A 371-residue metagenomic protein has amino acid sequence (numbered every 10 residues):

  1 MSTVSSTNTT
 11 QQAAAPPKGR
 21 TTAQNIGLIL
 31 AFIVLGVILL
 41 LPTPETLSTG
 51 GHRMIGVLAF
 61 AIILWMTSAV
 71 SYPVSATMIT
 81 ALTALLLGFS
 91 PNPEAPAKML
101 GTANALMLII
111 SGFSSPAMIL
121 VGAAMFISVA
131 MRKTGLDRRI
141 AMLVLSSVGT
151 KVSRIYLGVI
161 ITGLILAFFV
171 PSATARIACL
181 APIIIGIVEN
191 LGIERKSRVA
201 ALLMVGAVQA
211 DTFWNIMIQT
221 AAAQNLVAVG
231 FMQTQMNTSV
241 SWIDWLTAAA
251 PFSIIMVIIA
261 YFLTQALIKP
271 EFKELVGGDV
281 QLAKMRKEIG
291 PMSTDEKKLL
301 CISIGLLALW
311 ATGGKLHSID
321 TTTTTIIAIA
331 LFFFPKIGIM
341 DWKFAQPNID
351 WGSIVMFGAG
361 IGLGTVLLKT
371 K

Functional and structural regions predicted by a protein language model:
S2-P42, G122, K133-L136, A173-R176 (+3 more regions): Juxtamembrane and boundary regions of transmembrane helices in multi-pass small-molecule transporters and channels
R20-A31, T49-I55, T67-A76, T102 (+7 more regions): Helical membrane-embedded segments and adjacent short helical loop/helix-boundary regions of multi-pass membrane
I29-V37, A59-I63, A81, L85 (+11 more regions): Generic alpha-helical transmembrane segments of integral inner-membrane proteins, especially permease/transport modules
T43, V74, M78-E194, G352-S353 (+1 more regions): Membrane-embedded alpha-helical segments and adjacent helix-loop junctions characteristic of multi-pass solute
P44-T49, F60-M78, F262-K269, P291-K297 (+1 more regions): Flexible hinge motifs at transmembrane-helix junctions and intramembrane kinks/re-entrant loops in multi-pass membrane
G56, L106, G158, T162 (+2 more regions): Alpha-helical membrane-protein architecture signal
I63-S71, T162-S172, V208-Q219, A311-G313: Transmembrane alpha-helix interface/packing and boundary motifs in multi-pass membrane proteins, characterized by
